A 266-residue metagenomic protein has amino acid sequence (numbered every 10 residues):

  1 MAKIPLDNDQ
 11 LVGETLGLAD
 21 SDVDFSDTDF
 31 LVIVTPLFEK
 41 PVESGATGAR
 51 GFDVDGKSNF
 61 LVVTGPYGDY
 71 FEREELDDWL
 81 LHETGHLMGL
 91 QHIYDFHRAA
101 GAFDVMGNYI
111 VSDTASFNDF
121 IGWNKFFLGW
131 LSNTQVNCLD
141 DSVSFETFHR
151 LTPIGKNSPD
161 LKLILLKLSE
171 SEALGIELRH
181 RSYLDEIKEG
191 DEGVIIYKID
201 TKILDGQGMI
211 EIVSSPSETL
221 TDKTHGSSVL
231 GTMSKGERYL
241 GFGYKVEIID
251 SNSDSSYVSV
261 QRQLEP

Functional and structural regions predicted by a protein language model:
M1-L80, M88-A99, K198-P266: Propeptide-to-catalytic entry region of secreted or membrane-anchored zinc metalloproteases
F25, F30, F38-I187: Extracellular hydrolytic enzyme modules, especially secreted metalloproteases of the metzincin/thermolysin-like class
F145-L151, I164-L166, I176, I196 (+3 more regions): Hydrophobic beta-strand residues in large extracellular and virion-surface proteins
N157-K162, G190, M233, L240-F242: Residues that act as N-cap/strand-start positions at coil-to-secondary-structure junctions
A173, G193, D254-Y257: A generic structural signal for beta-strand entry/edge sites
I187-V194: Short coil-to-beta strand junction motifs in C2/discoidin
